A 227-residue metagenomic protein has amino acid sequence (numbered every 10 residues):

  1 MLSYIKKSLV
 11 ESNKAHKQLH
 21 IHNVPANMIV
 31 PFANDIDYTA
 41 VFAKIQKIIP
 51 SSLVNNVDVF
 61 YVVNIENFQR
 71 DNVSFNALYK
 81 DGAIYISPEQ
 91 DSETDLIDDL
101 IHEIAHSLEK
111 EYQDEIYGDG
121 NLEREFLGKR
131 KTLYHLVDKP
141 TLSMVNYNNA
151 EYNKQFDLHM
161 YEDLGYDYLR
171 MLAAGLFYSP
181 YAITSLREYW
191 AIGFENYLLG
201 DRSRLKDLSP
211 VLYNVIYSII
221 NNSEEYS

Functional and structural regions predicted by a protein language model:
S3-M28, N64, V73, R204-S227: C-terminal or late-domain output modules
S8, P31-Y38, F42, V145 (+6 more regions): Intrinsic-disorder-associated interaction segments
N13-I97, G118, G128, H135-N146: Auxiliary, metal-adjacent structural segments of Zn-dependent hydrolase domains
I97, E103-E123: Catalytic Zn2+-binding segment of zinc metalloproteases
G120-K131, A191: Short flexible/disordered coil segments
F126-G165: Low-complexity, serine/threonine/proline-enriched polar segments
F156-S227: Pan-zinc metallopeptidase signature
